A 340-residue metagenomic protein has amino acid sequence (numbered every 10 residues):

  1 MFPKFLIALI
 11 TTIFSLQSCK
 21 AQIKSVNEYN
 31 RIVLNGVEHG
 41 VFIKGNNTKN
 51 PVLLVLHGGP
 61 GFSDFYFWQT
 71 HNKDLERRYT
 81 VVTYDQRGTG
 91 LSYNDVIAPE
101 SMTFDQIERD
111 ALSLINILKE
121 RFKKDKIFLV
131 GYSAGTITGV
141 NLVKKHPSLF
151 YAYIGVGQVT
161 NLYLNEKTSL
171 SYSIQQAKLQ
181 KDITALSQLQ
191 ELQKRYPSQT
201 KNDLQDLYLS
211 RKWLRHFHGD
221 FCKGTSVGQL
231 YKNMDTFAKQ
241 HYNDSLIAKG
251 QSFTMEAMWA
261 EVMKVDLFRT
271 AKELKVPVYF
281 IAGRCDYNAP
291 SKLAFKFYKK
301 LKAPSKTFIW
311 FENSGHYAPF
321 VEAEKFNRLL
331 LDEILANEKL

Functional and structural regions predicted by a protein language model:
S63-N72: The serine-hydrolase catalytic nucleophile loop
F65-Y66, G88-M102: Glycine-rich "HGGG/HGxG" loop immediately N-terminal to the catalytic nucleophile of the alpha/beta-hydrolase
L75-N94: Conserved alpha/beta-hydrolase
Q106-K126: Conserved acidic catalytic loop of the alpha/beta-hydrolase fold
S148-Y196: A catalytic-pocket lid/entrance helix-loop region that shapes and gates access to the active site across common
I183-R269, V276: Alpha/beta-hydrolase
L274, F280-A282, D286: Short beta-strand/loop motif that positions the catalytic acidic residue of the alpha/beta-hydrolase fold
S314-A323, N327: Catalytic histidine-centered segment of alpha/beta-hydrolase-like enzymes
